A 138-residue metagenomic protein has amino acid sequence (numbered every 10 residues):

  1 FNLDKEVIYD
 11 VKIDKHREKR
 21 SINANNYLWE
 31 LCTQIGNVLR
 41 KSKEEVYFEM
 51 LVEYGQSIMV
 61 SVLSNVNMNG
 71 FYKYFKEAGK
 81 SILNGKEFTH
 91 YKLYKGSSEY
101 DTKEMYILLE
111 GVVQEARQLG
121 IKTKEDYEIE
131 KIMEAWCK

Functional and structural regions predicted by a protein language model:
F1-K138: Acidic (Asp/Glu-rich) sequence patches and key acidic residues that form negatively charged surfaces used
